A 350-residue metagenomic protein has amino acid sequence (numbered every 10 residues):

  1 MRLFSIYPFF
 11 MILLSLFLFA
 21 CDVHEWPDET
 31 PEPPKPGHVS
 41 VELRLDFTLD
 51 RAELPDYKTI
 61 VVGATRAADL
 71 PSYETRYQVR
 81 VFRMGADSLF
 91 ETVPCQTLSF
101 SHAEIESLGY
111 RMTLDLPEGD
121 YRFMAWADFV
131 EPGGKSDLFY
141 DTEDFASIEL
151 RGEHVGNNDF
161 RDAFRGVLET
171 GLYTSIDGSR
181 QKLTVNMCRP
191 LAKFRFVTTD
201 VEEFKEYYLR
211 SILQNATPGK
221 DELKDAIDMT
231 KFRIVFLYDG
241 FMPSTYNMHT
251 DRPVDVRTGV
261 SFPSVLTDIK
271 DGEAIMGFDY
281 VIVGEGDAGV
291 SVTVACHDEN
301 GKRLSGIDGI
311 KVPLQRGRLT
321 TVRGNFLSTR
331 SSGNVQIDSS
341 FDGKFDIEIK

Functional and structural regions predicted by a protein language model:
M1-F10: Bacterial N-terminal signal peptides that target proteins for export
F17-A20: C-terminal motif of bacterial Sec signal peptides marking the signal peptidase cleavage site
D22-R51, T321, N325-K350: Intrinsically disordered, low-complexity repeat and linker tracts
W26-L70, T198-K220: Short amphipathic, basic-aromatic surface patches that mediate peripheral association with negatively charged
R66-D137, E206-L314, F345-K350: Tryptophan-paired
T97-E104, L108, E131-K182, E299-S331: Structured interaction patches on ligand/partner-binding surfaces of diverse proteins
F139-C188, A216-P218, Y238, T245-D251 (+3 more regions): Long luminal/extracellular ectodomains of secretory-pathway precursor proteins
N186, T198-E202, E285-A288, T293-G343: Exposed, polar/acidic Ser/Thr-rich sequence context and nearby capping/turn residues that mark flexible linkers
